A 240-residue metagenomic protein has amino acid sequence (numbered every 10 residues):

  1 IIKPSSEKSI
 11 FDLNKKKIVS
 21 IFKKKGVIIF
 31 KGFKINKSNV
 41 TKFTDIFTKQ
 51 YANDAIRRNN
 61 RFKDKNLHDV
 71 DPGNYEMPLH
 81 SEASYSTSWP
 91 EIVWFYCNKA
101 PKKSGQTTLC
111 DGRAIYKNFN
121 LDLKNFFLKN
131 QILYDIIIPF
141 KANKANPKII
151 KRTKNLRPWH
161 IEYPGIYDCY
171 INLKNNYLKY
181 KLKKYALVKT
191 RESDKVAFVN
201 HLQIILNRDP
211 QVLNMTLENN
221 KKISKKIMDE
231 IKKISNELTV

Functional and structural regions predicted by a protein language model:
I1-A83: N-terminal non-catalytic cap/leader segment that marks the start of a structured domain
I1-I10, K17, F62-N66, G73-L79 (+1 more regions): Active-site environment of non-heme Fe oxygenases that use a 2-His-1-carboxylate facial triad
